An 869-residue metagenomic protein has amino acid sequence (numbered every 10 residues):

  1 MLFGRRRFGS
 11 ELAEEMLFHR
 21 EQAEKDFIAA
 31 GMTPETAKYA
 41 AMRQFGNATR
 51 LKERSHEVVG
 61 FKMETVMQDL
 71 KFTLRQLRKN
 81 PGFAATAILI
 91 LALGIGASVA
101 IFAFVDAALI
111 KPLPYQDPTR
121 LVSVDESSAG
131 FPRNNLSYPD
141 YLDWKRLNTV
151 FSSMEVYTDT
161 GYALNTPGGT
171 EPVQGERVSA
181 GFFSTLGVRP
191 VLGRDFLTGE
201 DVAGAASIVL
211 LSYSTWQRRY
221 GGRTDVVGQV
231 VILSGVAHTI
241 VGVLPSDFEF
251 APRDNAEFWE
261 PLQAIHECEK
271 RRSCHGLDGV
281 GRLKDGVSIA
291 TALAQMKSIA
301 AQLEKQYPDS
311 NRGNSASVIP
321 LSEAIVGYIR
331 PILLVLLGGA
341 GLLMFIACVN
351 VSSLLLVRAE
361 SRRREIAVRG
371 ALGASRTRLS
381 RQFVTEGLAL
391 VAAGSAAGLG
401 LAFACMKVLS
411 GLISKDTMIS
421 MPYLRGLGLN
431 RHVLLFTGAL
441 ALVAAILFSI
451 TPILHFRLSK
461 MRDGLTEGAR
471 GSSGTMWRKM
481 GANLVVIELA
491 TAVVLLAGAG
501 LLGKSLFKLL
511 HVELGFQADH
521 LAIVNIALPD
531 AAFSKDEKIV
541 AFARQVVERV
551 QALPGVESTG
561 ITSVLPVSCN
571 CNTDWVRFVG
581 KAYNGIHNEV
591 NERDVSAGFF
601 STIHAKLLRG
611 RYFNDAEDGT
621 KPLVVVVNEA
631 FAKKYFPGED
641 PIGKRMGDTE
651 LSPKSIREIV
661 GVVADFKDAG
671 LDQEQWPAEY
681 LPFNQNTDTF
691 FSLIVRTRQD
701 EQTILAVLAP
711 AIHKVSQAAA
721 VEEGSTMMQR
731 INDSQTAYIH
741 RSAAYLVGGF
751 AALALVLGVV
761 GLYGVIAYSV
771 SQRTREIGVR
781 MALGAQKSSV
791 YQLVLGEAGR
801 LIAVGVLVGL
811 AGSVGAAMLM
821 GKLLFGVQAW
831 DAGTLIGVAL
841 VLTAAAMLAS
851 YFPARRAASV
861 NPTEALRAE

Functional and structural regions predicted by a protein language model:
M1-L89, R282, A301, K305 (+3 more regions): Negatively charged linear elements and acidic catalytic determinants
S55-A84, L321-V326, L355-R381, T385 (+4 more regions): Alpha-helical transmembrane segments of integral membrane proteins
G82-A108, P112, I346-C348, V391-A396 (+4 more regions): Short, strongly hydrophobic transmembrane alpha-helices
A103-F104, S352, L388-M461, L501-K504 (+1 more regions): Small-residue-rich transmembrane alpha-helices
V105-L121, S127, E249, D254-E267 (+9 more regions): Short juxtamembrane loops and helix-capping segments at transmembrane helix boundaries of multi-pass membrane proteins
I110-G161, C274-V280, L509, E513-W575: Membrane-proximal extracellular/periplasmic loop immediately following the first transmembrane helix
G161, Q174-T198, S207-L334, K407-L412 (+3 more regions): Mid-to-C-terminal secondary-structure elements that act as membrane-proximal/extracytoplasmic interface segments
A347-V391, A469, V760-I802, V806 (+2 more regions): Interfacial "coupling" helices/loops that link adjacent transmembrane helices in transporter permeases
